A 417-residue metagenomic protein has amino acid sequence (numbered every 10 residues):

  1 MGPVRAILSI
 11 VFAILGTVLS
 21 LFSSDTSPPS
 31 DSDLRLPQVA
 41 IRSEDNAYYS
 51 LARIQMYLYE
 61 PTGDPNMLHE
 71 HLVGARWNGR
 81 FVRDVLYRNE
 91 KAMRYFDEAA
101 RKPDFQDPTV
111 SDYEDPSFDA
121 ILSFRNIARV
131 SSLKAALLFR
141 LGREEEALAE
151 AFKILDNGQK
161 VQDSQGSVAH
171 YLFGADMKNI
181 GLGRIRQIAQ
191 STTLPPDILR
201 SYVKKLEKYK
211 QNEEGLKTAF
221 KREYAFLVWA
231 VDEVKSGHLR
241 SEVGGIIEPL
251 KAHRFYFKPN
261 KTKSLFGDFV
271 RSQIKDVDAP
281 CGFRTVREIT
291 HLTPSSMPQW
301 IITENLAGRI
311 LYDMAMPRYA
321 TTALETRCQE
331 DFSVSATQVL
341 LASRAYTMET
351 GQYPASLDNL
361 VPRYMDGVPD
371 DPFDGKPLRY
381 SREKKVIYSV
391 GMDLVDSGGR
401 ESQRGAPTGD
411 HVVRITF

Functional and structural regions predicted by a protein language model:
G2-F417: Short acidic linear motifs
